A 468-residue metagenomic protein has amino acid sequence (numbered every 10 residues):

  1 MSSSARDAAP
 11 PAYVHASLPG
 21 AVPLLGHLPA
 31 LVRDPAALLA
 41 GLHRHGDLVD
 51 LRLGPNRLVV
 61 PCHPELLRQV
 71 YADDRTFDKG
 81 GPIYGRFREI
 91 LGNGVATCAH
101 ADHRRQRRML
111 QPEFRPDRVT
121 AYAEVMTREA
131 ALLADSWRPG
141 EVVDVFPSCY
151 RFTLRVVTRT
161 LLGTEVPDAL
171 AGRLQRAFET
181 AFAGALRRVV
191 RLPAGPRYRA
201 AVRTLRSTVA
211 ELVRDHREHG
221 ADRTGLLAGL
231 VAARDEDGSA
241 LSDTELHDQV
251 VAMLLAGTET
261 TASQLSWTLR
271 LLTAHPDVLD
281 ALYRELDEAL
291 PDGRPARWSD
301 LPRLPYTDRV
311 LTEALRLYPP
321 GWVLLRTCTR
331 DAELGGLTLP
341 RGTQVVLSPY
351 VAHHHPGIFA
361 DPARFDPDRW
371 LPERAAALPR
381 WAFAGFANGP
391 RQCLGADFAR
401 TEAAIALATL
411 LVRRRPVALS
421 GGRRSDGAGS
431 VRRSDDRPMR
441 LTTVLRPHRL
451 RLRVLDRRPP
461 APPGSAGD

Functional and structural regions predicted by a protein language model:
S2-H15, K79-G85, C98-R104, R118-S263 (+2 more regions): Cytochrome P450 heme-thiolate monooxygenase catalytic core
S2-R105, T120, E124-L132, R330 (+2 more regions): N-terminal membrane-proximal hinge/A-helix region immediately C-terminal to the signal-anchor transmembrane segment
L25-G46, S207, E211, R294-G335: Conserved cytochrome P450 K-helix E-x-x-R motif and the immediately C-terminal K′/meander segment
T260-T273, I405-L407: Short, small-residue alpha-helix embedded
P276-V278, F398-P447: Cytochrome P450 heme-binding "Cys pocket" and the immediately downstream C-terminal segment
L347-R374: Conserved cytochrome P450 K-helix/beta-meander segment immediately N-terminal to the heme-binding cysteine loop
